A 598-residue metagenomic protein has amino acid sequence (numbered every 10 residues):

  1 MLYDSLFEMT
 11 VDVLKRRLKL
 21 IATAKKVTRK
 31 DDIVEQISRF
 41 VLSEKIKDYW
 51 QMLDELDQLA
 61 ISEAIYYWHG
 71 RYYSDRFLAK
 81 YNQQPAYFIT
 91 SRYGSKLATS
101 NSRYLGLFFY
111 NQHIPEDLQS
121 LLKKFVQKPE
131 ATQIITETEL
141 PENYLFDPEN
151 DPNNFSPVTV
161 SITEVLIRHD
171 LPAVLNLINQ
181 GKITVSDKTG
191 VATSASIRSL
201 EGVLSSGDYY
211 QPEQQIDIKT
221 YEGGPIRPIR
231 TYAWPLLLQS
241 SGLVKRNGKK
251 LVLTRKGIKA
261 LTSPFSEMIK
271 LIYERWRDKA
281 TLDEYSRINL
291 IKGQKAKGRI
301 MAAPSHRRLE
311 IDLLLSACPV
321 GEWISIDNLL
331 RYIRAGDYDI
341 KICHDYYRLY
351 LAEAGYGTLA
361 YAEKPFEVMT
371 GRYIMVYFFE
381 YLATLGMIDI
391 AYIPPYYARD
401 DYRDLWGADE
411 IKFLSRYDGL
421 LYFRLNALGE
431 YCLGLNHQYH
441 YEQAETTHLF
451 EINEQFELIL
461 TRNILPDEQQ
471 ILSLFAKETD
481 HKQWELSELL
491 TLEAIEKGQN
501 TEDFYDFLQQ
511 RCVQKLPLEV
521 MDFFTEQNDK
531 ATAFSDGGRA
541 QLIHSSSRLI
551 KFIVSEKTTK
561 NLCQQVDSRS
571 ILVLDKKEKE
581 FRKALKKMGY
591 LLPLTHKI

Functional and structural regions predicted by a protein language model:
M1-A303, L309-E363, T447-L474, T479 (+2 more regions): Short, amphipathic alpha-helical interface elements at domain boundaries that mediate macromolecular binding
H169, I178, Y273-R287, K292-I598: Extended alpha-helical interface modules used as scaffolds for assembling large macromolecular complexes
